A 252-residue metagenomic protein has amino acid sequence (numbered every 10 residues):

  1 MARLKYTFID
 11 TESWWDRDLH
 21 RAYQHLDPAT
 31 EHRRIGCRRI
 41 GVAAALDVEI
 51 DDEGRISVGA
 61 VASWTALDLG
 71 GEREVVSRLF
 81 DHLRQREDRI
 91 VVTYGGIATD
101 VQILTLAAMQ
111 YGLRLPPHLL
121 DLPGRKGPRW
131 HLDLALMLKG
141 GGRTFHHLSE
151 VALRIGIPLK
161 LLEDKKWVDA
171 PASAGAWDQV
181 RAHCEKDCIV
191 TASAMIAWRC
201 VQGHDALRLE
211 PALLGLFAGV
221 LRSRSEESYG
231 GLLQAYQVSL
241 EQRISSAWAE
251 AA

Functional and structural regions predicted by a protein language model:
M1-A252: DEDD superfamily 3′-5′ metal-dependent exonuclease/proofreading module
